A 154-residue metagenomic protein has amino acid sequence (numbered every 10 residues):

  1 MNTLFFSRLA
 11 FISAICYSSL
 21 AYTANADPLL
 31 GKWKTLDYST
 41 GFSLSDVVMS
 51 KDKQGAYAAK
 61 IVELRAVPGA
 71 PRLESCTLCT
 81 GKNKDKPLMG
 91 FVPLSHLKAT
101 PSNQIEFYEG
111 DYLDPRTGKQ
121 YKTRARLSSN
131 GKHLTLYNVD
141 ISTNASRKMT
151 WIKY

Functional and structural regions predicted by a protein language model:
M1-A10: Bacterial N-terminal signal peptides that target proteins for export
L9-S19: Bacterial N-terminal signal peptides
Y22-K32: N-terminal helix-cap/turn-to-beta initiation motif at the start of protein domains
T35-T123: Central antiparallel beta-sheet cores of small beta-barrel/beta-sandwich binding domains
A125-N130: Sequence/structural signature of beta-propeller domains
G131-H133, V139-Y154: Edge beta-strand at a domain terminus
